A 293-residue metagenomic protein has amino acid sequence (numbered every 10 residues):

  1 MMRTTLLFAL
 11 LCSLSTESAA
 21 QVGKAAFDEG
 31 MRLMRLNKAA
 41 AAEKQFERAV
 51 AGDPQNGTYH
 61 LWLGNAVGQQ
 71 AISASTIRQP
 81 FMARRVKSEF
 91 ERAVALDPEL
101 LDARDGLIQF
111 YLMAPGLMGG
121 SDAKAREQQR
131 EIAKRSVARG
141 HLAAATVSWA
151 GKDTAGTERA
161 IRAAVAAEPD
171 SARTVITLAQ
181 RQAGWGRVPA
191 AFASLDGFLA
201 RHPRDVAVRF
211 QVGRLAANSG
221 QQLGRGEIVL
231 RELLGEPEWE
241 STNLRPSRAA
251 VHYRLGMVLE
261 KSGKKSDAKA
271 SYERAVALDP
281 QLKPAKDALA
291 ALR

Functional and structural regions predicted by a protein language model:
V22, N56, L100, V137-R139 (+4 more regions): Residue-level recognition of tetratricopeptide repeat
M31, N65, I72, Q109 (+7 more regions): Residue-level recognition of tetratricopeptide repeat
L36, Q70, A114, G119 (+4 more regions): Structural motif corresponding to the intra-repeat A-B loop/turn of tetratricopeptide repeats
G52, L96, I132-R135, A167 (+3 more regions): Structural marker of alpha-solenoid helical repeat scaffolds
Y59, A103, G140-L142, T174 (+3 more regions): TPR alpha-solenoid repeat register
